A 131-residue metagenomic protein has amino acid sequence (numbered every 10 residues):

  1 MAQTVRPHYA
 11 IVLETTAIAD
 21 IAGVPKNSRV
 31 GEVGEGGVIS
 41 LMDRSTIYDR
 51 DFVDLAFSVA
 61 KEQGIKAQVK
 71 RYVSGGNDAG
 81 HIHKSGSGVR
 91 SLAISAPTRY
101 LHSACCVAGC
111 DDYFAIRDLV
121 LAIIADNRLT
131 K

Functional and structural regions predicted by a protein language model:
M1-G37, A79, R128-K131: Acidic/histidine-rich catalytic neighborhood of metal-dependent amide-processing enzymes
G34, V38-R117, A125-R128: Active-site-adjacent substrate-binding region of metalloamidase/peptidase-like peptide-processing proteins
